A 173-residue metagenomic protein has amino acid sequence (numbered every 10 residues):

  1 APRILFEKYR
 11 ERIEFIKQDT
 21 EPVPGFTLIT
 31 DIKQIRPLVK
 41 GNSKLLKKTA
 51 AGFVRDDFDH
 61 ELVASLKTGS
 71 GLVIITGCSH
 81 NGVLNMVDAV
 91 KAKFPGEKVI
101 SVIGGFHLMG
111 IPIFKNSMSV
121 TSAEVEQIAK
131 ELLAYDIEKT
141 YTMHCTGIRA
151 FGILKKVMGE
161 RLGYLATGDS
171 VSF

Functional and structural regions predicted by a protein language model:
A1-L62, G163-V171: Metallo-beta-lactamase
D57-V63, K67-I74, C78-T167: Cap/insert and terminal regions of metallo-dependent hydrolase folds
